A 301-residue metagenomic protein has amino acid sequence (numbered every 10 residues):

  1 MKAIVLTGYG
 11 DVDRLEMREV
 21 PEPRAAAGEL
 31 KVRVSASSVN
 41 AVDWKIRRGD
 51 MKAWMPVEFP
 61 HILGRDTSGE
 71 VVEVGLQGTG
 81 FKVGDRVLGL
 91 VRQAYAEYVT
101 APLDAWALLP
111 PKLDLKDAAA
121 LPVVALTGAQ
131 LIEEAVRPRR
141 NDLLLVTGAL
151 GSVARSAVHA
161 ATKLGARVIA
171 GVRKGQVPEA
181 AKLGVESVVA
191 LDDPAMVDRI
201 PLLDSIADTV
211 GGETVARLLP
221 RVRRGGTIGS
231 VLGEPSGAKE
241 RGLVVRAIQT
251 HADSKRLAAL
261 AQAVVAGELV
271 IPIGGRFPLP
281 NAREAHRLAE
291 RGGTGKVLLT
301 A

Functional and structural regions predicted by a protein language model:
D11-R14, V20-S68: N-terminal glycine-rich beta->alpha transition that marks the start or flank of a dinucleotide-binding site
S68-V91: A glycine-/small-residue-rich N-terminal strand-loop-strand element that serves as the cofactor-binding glycine loop
L121-A190: Mid-domain Rossmann-like dinucleotide-binding core that forms the NAD(H)/NADP(H) cofactor-binding site
I169, P178-R246: Glycine-rich cofactor phosphate-binding loops and adjacent beta1-alpha1 units of small-molecule cofactor enzyme domains
L257-A301: C-terminal hydrophobic helical "lid"/dimerization subdomain of Rossmann-like NAD(P)H-dependent oxidoreductases
